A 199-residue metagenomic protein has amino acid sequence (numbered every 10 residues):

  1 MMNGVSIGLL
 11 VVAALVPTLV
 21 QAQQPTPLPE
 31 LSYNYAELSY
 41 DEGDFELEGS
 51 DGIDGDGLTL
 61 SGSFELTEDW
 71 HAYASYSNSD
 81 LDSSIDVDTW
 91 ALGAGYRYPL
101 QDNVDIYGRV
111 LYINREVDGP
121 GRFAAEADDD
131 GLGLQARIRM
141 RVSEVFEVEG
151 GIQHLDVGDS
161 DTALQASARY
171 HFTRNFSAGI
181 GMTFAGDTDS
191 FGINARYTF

Functional and structural regions predicted by a protein language model:
M1-S32: Cleavable N-terminal export/targeting peptides
Q21-D80: Short glycine/proline- and aromatic-enriched beta-strand/turn motifs that initiate or cap beta-hairpins
S32-N34, D54-L58, D86-W90, N114 (+3 more regions): Residues that define the transmembrane beta-barrel architecture of outer-membrane proteins
N34, E68-A74, Q101-I106, M140-G150 (+1 more regions): Repeated loop/turn-to-beta-strand initiation elements of outer-membrane beta-barrel proteins
A36-L38, G62, A72-A74, A94 (+6 more regions): Membrane-embedded beta-strand positions of outer-membrane beta-barrel proteins
Y40-E46, L66-E68, Y76-D82, Y98 (+4 more regions): Transmembrane beta-strands of outer-membrane beta-barrel pores
T89-A91, G95-R97, Q101-Q153: Detector for outer-membrane/organellar transmembrane beta-barrel domains, recognizing the amphipathic beta-strand
A166-H171, N175-S177, T188-F199: Outer-membrane beta-barrel "beta-signal"
